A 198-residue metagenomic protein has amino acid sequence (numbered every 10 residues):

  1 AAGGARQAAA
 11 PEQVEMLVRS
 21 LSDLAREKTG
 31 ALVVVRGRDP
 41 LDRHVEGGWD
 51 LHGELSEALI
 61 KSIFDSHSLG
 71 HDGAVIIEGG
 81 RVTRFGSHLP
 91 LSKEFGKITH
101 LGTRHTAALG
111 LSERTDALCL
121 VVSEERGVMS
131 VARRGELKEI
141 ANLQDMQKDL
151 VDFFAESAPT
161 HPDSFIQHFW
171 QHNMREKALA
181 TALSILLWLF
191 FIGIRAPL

Functional and structural regions predicted by a protein language model:
A1-A158, D163: Divalent-cation
D163-L198: Structured interface patches
